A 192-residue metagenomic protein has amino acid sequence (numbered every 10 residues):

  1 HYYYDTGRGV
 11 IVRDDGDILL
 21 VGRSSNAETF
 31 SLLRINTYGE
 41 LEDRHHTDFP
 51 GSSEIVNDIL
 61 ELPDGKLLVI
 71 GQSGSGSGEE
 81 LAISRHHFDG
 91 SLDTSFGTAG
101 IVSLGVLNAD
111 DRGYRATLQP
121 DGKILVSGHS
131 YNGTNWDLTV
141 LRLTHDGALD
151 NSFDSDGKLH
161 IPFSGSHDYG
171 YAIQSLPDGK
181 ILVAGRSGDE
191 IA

Functional and structural regions predicted by a protein language model:
H1-A192: A sequence-level/structural motif corresponding to short, flexible coil/turn segments enriched in small polar residues
